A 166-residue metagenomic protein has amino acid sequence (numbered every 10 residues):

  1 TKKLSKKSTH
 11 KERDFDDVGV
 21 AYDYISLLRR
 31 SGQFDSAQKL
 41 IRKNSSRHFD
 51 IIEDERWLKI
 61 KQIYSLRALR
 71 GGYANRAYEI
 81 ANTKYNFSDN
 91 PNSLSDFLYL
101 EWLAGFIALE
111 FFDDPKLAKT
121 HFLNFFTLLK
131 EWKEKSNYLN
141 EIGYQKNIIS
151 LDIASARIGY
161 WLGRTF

Functional and structural regions predicted by a protein language model:
T1-L4, R13-Y24, S31-G32, I51-I63 (+3 more regions): Generic helix N-cap/helix-start motif at coil->alpha-helix transitions
T1-R13, F34-R47, G72-N86, D114-L128: Alpha-helical repeat scaffolds
T9, S26, I107: Generic anion/oxyanion-binding catalytic loop in active/binding sites
L28, A68, A108-L109, G159 (+1 more regions): Residue at a conserved register position within TPR or TPR-like alpha-solenoid repeats
Q62, L66-A74, A81-N82, D89-E134: Alpha-helical adaptor scaffolds
S88-D89, K146: Short coil/turn segments at secondary-structure junctions
P115-K119, L123-N124, L139-I149: Surface-exposed extracellular loop regions of Gram-negative outer-membrane beta-barrel proteins
